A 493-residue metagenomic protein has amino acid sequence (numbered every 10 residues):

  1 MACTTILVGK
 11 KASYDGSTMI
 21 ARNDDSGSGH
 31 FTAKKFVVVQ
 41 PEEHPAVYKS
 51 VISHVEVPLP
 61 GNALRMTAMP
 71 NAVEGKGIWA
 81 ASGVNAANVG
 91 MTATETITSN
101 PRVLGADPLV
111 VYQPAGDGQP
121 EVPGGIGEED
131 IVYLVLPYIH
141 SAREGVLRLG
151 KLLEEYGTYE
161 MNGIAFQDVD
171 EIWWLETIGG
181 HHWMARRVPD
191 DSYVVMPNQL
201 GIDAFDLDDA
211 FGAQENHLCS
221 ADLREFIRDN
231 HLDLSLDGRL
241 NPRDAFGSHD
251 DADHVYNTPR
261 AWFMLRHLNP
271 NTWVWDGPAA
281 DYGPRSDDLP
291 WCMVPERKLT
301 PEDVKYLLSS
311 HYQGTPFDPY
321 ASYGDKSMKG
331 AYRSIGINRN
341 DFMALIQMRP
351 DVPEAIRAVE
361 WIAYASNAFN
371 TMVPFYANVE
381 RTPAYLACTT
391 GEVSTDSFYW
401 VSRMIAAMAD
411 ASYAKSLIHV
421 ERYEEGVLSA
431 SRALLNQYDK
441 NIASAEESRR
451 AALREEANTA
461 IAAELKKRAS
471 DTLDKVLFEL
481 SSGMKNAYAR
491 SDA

Functional and structural regions predicted by a protein language model:
A2-E128, R148-A280: A contiguous strand-loop segment
P60-R65, V146, S322-G330: Short Pro/Gly-enriched beta-strand edge/turn motifs at strand-loop
V132-Y138: Short, well-ordered beta-strand elements within core beta-sheets of diverse protein domains
Y138-E144: Short, charged, surface-exposed loops that flank catalytic or proteolytic processing sites
E225-D351: Glycine-rich, aromatic-lined ligand/substrate-binding cores of catalytic and carbohydrate-binding domains
Q313, F317-S444: Substrate-recognition/cap regions that form aromatic- and gly/pro-loop-enriched pockets for small-molecule ligands
E424-A493: Histidine-centered catalytic/metal-binding microenvironments
